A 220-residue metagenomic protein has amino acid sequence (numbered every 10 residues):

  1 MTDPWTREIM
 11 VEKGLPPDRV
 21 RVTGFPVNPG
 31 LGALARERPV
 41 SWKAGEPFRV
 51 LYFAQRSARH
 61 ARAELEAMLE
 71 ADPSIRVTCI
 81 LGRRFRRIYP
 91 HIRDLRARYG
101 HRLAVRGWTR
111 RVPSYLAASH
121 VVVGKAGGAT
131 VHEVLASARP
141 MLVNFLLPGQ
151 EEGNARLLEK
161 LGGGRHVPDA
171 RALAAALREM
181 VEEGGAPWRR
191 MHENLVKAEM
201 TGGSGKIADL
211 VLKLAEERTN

Functional and structural regions predicted by a protein language model:
M1-Q55, R84-F85: A nucleotide-sugar donor-handling region in carbohydrate enzymes
T2-W5, G127, D169: Helix N-cap/beta->alpha junction signal
T6-M10, I88-I92, T130, G149-A155: Short, glycine/polar-rich helix-capping loops at beta-to-alpha or helix-loop-helix junctions that flank or form
E37-A118: Donor-nucleotide binding loops and adjacent catalytic segments primarily of GT-B fold Leloir glycosyltransferases
V112-G153: A donor-sugar binding/catalytic signature common to diverse glycosyltransferases and related nucleotide-sugar
P148-E179: Change "using UDP/GDP/dTDP sugars" to "using nucleotide sugars
R165, A170, L177-V196, E217-T219: Conserved donor-nucleotide binding/catalytic region of nucleotide-linked donor-dependent transferases
M200-N220: C-terminal alpha-helical cap of glycosyltransferases
